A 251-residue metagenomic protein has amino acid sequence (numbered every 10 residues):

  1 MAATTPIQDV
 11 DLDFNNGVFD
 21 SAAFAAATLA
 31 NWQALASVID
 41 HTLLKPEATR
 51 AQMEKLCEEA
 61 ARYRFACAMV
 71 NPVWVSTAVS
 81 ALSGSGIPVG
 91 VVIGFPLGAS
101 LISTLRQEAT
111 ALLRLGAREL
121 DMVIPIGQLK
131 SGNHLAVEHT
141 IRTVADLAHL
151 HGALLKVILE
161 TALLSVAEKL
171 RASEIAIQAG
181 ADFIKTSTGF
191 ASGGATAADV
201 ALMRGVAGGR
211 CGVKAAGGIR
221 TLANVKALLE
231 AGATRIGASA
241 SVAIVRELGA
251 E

Functional and structural regions predicted by a protein language model:
M1-I39: Charged, compositionally biased N-terminal leader segments and the immediate start of the first structured element
F24-Y63, C67, V75-V213, T221-A243 (+1 more regions): Alpha/beta enzyme core
A216: Short hydrophobic "strand-cap" motifs at the C-terminus of beta-strands
